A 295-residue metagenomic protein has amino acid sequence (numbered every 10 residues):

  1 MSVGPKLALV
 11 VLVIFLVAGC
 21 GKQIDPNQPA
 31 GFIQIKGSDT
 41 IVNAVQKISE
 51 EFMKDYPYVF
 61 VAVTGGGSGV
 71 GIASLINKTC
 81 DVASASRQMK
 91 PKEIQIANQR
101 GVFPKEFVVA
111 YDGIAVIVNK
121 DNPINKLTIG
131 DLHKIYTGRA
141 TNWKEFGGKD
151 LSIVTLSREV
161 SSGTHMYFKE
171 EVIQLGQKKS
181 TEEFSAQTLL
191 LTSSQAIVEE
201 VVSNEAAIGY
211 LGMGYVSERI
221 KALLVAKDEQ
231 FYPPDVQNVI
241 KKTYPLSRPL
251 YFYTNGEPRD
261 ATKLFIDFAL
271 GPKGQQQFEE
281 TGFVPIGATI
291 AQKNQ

Functional and structural regions predicted by a protein language model:
M1-A8: Bacterial N-terminal signal peptides that target proteins for export
L9-I14: Hydrophobic helical h-region of N-terminal Sec-dependent signal peptides in bacterial secretory/periplasmic proteins
C20-Q295: Exported/periplasmic ABC-transporter solute-binding proteins
